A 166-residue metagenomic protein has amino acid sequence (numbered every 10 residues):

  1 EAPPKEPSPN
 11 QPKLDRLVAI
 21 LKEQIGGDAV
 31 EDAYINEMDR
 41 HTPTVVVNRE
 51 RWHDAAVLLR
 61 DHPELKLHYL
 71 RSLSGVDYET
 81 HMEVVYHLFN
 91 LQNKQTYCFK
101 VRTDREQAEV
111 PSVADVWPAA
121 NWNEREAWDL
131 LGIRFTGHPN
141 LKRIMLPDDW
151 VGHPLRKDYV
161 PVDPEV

Functional and structural regions predicted by a protein language model:
E1-V166: Terminal low-complexity/charged segments
